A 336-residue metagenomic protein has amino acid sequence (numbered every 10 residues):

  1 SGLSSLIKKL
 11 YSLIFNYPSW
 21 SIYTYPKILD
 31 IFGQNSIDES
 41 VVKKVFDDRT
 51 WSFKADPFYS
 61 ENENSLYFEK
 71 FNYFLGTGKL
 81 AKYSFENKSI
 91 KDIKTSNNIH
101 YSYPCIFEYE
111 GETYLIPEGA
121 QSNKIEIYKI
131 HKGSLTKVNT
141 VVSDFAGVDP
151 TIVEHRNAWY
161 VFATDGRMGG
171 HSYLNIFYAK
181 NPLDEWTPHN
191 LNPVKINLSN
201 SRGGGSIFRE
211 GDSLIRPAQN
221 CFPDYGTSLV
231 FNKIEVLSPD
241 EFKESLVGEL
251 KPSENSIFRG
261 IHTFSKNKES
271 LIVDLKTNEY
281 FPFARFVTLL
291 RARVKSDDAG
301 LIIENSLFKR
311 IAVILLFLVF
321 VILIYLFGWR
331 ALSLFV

Functional and structural regions predicted by a protein language model:
S1-L307, I311: Carbohydrate-active catalytic/glycan-binding domains of CAZyme proteins, especially the secreted or lumenal ectodomains
V313-I314, L334: General helical structural elements
I314-Y325: Final/C-terminal transmembrane alpha-helix of multipass membrane proteins
I324-V336: Juxtamembrane boundary at the C-terminal end of a transmembrane helix
